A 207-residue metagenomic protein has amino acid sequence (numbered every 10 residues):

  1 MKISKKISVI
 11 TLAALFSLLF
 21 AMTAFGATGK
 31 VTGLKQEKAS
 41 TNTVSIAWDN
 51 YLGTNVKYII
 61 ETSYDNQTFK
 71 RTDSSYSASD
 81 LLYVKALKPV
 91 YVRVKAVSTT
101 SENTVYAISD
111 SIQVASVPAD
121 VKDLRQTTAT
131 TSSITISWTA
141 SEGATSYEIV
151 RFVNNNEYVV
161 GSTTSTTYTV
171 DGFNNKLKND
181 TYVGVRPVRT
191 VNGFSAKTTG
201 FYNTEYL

Functional and structural regions predicted by a protein language model:
M1-I3: N-terminal secretory signal peptides that target proteins for export/translocation
K5-F25: Sec-dependent N-terminal signal peptides of Gram-positive bacterial secreted proteins and lipoproteins
F25-L52, N103-E142, G193-L207: Pro/Thr/Ser/Gly-rich low-complexity, intrinsically disordered linker/stalk tracts
V31, W48, I60, R93-V94 (+5 more regions): An aromatic-rich alpha-helical recognition segment common to small helix-rich domains
N50, T62-Y64, A96-S98, Q113 (+4 more regions): Residue-level signal for short segments within beta-strands and strand-turn junctions of well-structured beta-sheet
T54-Y58, G143-Y147: Solvent-exposed loop segments of extracellular immunoglobulin-like
I59-L87, E148-L177, N192: Recognizes extended acidic, P/S/T-rich segments that occur within or adjacent to Ig-like beta-sandwich modules
L82-E102, G172-S195: Beta-strand-rich modules
